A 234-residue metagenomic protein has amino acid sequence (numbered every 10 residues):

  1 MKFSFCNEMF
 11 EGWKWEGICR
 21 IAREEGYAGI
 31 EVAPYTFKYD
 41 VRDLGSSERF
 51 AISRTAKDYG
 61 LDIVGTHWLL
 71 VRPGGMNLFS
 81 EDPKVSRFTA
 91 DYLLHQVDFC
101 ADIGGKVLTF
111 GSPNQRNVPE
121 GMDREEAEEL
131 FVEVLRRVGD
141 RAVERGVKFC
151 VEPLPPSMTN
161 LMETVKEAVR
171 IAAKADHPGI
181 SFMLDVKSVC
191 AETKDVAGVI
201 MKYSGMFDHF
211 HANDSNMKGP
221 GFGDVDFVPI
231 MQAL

Functional and structural regions predicted by a protein language model:
M1-K106, R136, V143, H177 (+2 more regions): N-terminal pre-domain/capping segments
N7-E16, Y35-S47, R116-P119, P156-M162 (+2 more regions): Acidic-and-aromatic substrate-binding clefts and catalytic sites of carbohydrate-active enzymes
G29-I30, E126-A233: Acidic/histidine-rich catalytic cores of soluble enzymes
A33, G111, N213: Conserved residues at the C-terminal ends of beta-strands
I63, T109, G219-G221: Short glycine/serine/threonine-biased micro-segments
H67-G74, T109-R116, P156, N160: Substrate-binding cleft and catalytic face of glycoside hydrolase catalytic domains, especially the flexible beta-alpha
S80-S86, N117-E129: Glycine-rich tight-turn/loop motif centered on a GG-T
D102-G121, R145-P155: Active-site groove signature of glycoside hydrolases
